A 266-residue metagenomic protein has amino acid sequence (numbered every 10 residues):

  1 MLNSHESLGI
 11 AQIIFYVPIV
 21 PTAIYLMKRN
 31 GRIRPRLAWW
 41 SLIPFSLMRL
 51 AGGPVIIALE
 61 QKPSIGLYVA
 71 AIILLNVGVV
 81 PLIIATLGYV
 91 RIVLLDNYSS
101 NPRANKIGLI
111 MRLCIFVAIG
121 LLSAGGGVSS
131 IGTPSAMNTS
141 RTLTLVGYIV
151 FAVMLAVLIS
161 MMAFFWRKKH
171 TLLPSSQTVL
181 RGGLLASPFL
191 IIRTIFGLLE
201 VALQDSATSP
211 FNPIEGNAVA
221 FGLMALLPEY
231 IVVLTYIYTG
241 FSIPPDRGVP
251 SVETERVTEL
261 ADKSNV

Functional and structural regions predicted by a protein language model:
M1-S100: Membrane-proximal first intracellular loop
H5-Y16, I65-V80, T139-L155, Q177-P244: Extracellular loop 3-seventh transmembrane helix
Q12, L113-F164: Extracellular-loop-to-transmembrane junctions of the mid-late helices
P21-L26, V153-L172: Alpha-helical transmembrane segments in multipass membrane proteins, preferentially the mid-helix core
R29-L37, D96-N105, P134-T139, K169-Q177: Membrane-interface helix-boundary motifs at transmembrane edges
R49-E60, L122-T133, I191-A207: Helix-to-loop junction signature of class
L95-A124: The cytoplasmic-loop to transmembrane-helix boundary for the fourth helix
K169, F241-V266: Intrinsically disordered, low-complexity terminal tails of fungal membrane proteins
